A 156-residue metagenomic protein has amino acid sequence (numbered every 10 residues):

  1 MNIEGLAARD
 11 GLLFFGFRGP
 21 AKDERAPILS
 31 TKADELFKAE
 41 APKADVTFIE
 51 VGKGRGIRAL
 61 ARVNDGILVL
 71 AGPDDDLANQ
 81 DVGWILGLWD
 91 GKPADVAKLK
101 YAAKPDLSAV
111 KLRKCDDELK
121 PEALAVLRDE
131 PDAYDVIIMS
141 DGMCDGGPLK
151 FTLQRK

Functional and structural regions predicted by a protein language model:
M1-K156: Sequence/structural signature of beta-propeller domains
